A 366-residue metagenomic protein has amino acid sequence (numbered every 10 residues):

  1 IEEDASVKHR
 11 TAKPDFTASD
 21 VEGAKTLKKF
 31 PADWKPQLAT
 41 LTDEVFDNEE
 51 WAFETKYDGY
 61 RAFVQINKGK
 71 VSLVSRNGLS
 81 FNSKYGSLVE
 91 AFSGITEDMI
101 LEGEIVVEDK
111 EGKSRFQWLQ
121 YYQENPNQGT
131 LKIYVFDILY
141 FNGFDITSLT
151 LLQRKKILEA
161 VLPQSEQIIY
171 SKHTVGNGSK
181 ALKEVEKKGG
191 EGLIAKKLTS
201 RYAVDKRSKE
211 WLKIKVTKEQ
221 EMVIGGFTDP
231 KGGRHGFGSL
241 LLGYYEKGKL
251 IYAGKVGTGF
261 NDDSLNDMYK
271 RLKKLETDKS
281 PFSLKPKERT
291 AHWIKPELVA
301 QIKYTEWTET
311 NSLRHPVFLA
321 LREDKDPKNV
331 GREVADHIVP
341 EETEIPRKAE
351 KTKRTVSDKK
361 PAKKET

Functional and structural regions predicted by a protein language model:
I1-T366: Catalytic cores of nucleic-acid ligases and guanylyltransferases
